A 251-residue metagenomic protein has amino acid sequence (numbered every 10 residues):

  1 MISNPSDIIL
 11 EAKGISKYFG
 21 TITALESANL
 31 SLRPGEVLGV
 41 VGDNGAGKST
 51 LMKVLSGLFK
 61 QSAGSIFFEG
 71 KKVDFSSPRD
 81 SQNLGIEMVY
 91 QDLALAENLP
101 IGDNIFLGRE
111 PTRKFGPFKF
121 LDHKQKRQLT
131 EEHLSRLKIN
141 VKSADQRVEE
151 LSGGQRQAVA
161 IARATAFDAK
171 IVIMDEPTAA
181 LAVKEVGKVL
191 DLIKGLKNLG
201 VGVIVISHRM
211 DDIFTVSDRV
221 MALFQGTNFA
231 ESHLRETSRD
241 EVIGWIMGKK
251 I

Functional and structural regions predicted by a protein language model:
I2-I251: Glycine-rich phosphate-binding loops of nucleotide-dependent enzymes
